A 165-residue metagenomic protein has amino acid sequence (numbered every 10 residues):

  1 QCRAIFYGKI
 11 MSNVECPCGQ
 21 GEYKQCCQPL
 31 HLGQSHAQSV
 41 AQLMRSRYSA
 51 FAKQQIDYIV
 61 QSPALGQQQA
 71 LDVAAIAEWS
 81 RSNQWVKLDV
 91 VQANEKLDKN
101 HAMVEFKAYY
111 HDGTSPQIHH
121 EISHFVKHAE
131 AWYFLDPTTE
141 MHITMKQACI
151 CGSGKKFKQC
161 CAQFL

Functional and structural regions predicted by a protein language model:
F6-Q34: Juxtamembrane and targeting peptides
S12-G21, M145-K155: Short Cys/His-rich zinc-binding micro-motifs
Q25-C27, K158-A162: Cysteine-centered loop/knuckle micro-motif
P29-L71: Core segments of small alpha/beta cavity-forming domains
Q61-V90: Short solvent-exposed beta->alpha transition segments
S80-I118: Surface-exposed, charged secondary-structure patches
I118-M145: Short beta-strand edge/turn micro-motifs at domain boundaries
